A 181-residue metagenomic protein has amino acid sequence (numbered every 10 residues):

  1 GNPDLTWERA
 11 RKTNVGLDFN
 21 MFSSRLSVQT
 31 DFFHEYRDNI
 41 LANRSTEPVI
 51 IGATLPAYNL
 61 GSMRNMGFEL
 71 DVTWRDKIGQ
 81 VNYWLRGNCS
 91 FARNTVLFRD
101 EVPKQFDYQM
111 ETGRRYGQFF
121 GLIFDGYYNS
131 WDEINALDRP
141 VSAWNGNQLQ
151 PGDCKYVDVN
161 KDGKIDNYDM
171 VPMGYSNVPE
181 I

Functional and structural regions predicted by a protein language model:
G1-G121: Extracellular/periplasmic, surface-exposed regions of secreted and cell-surface proteins
R37-D38, Y175-N177: A short local loop/turn or secondary-structure capping micro-motif enriched for an aromatic residue
K77-S176: Conserved small-residue
E180-I181: C-terminal substrate/ligand-recognition segments
